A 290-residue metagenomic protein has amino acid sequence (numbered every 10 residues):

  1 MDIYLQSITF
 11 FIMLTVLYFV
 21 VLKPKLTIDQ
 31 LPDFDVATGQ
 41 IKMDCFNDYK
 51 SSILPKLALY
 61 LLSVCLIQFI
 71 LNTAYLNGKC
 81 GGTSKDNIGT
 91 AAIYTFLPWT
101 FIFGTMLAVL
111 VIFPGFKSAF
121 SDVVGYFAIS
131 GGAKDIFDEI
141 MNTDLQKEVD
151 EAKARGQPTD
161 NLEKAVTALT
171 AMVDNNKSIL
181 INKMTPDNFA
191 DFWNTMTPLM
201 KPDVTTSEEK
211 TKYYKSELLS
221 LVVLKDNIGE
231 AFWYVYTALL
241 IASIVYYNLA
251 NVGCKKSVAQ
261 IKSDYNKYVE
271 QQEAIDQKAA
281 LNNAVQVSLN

Functional and structural regions predicted by a protein language model:
M1-I129, L224-A238, Y246-S263: N-terminal first transmembrane alpha-helix
I28-D44, D174-A231, V252-K262, I275: Membrane-proximal, non-transmembrane alpha-helical segments
P32, V36-T38, G125, K147 (+3 more regions): Low-complexity, compositionally biased segments
I70-A74, D144, N176, M196 (+2 more regions): Hydrophobic, Leu/Ile/Phe/Ala-enriched alpha-helical segments that form helix-helix packing faces
T105-K212: Charge-rich cytosolic interhelical loops and cytosolic tails of multi-pass membrane proteins
G132-T159, K262-N290: Non-transmembrane, juxtamembrane loop and terminal tail segments of multi-pass eukaryotic membrane proteins
